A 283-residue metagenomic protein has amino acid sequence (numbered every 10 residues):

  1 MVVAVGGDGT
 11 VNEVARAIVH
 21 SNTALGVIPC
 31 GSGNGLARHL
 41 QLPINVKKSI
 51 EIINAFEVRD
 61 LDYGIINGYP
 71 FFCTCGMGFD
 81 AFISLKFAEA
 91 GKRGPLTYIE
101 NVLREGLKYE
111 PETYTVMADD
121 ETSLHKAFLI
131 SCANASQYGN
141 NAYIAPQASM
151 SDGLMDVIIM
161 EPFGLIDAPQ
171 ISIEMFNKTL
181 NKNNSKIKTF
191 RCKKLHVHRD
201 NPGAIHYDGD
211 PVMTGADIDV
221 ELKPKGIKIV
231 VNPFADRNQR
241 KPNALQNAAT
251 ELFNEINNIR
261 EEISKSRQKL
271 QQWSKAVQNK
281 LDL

Functional and structural regions predicted by a protein language model:
M1-N22: N-terminal small/polar loop signature for handling phosphorylated ligands or for N-terminal nucleophile
E13-A15, A37-R38, N141-A142, P169 (+1 more regions): Short glycine-/acidic-enriched loop or helix-start segments at secondary-structure transitions that form or flank
H20-A24, I28-C132: Catalytic core of DAGKc-family lipid kinases
G76, D80, S131-A145, P211: Glycine-rich phosphate/pyrophosphate-binding beta-alpha loops
D80-I83, L124-K126, Y138-N141, L165-A168 (+1 more regions): Short acidic/glycine-rich loop or secondary-structure boundary segments that cap or lie
E89-T97, P146-D167: Gly/Ser/Thr-rich active-site loops/lids in small-molecule metabolic enzymes that frequently grip phosphoryl groups
E110-E112, K126-F128, S151-D156, R191-K193: A generic structural signal for short beta-strands and their flanking turns/coil linkers
A118, S149, I159-L283: ATP/nucleoside-binding phosphotransfer catalytic cores, i.e., glycine-rich phosphate-binding loops
